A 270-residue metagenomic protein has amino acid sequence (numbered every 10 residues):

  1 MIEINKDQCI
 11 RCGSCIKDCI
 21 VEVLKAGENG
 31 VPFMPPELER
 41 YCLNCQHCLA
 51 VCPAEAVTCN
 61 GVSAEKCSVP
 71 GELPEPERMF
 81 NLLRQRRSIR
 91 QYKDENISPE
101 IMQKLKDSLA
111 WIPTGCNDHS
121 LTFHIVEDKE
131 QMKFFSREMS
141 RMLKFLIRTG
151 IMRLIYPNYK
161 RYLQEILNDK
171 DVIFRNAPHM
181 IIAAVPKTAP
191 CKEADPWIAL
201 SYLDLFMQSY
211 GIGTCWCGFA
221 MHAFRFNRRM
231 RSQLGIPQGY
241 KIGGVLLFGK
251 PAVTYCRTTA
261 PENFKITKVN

Functional and structural regions predicted by a protein language model:
I4, S14-V31, H47-A64: Iron-sulfur cluster-binding cysteine motifs and their immediate structural context in ferredoxin-like electron-transfer
G30-L43: Short linker/helix segments within small regulatory modules
R40-F123: Flanking helices and flexible, charged tails adjoining ferredoxin-like Fe-S electron-transfer domains in multi-subunit
L105, L109, H179-I181, P186-S232 (+1 more regions): Small-aliphatic-rich amphipathic alpha-helix that forms the alpha element of a beta-alpha
G115-D118, V172-R175, I236-G239: Solvent-exposed alpha-helices and their adjacent loops that cap or buttress functional pockets in soluble metabolic
S120-L121, A177-M180, I242-G243: Short, surface-exposed beta-edge/turn micro-motifs
I125-P196: Glycine/small-residue-rich phosphate/adenosyl-binding loop
Q164-N168, I236-N270: C-terminal helix-cap and adjacent tail motif
